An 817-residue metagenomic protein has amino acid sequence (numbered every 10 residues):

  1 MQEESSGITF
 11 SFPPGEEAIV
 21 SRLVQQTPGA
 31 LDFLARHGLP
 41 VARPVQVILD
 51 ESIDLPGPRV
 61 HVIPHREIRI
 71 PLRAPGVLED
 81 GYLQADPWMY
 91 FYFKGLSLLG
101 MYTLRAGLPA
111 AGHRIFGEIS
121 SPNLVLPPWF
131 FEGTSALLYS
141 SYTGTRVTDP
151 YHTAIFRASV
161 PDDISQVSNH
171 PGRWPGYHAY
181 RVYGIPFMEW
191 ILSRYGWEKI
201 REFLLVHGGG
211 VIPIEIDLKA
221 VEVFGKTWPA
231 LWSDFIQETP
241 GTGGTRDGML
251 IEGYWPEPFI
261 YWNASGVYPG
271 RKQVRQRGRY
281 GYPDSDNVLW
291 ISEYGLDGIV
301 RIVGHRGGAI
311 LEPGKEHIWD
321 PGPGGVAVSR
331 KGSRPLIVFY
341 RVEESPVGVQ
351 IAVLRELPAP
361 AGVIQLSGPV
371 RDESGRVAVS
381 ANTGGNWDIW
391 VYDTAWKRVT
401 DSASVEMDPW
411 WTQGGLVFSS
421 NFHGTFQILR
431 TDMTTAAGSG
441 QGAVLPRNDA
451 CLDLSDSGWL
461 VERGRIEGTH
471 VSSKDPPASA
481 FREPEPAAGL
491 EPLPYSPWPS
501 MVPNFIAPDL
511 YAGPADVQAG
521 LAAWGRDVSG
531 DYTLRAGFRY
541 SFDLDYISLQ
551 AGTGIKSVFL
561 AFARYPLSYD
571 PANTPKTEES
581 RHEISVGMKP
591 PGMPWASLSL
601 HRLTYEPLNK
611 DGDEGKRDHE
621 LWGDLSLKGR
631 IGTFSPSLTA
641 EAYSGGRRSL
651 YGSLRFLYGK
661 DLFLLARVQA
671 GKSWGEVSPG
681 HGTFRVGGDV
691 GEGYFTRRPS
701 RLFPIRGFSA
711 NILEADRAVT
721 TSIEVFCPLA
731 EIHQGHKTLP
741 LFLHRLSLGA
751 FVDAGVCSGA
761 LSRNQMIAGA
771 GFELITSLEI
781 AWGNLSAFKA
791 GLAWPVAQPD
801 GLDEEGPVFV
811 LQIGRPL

Functional and structural regions predicted by a protein language model:
M1-S121: Juxtacatalytic substrate-recognition/specificity segment
G29, R173, E202-D297, H305-G308 (+1 more regions): Beta/coil-rich, acidic/histidine-enriched accessory regions frequently appended to metallopeptidases
L83, P87-G95, L99-T245: Acidic/His/Gly-enriched intrinsically disordered linker/tail segments that often contain short helix/coil "MoRF-like"
T148, Y261-V267, Q276-G278, I291-I302 (+7 more regions): A flexible loop/linker signature enriched in serine peptidases of the S9 family
T245-M249, R465-F562, E614-E620, A710-I712 (+2 more regions): Outer-membrane beta-barrel initiation region
E252-E257, G281-V288, W319-G325, G368-R376 (+2 more regions): Blade-terminus and WD-like Trp-Asp/Gly-His loop motifs, strongest in beta-propeller folds
R279, T400-D408, T434-N448: Conserved blade-ending motifs and adjacent loop-strand segments that build the rim/top face of beta-propeller domains
L549, L560-F562, P566-S568, N573-T577 (+7 more regions): C-terminal outer-membrane beta-barrel translocator/porin domains of Gram-negative envelope proteins and their
